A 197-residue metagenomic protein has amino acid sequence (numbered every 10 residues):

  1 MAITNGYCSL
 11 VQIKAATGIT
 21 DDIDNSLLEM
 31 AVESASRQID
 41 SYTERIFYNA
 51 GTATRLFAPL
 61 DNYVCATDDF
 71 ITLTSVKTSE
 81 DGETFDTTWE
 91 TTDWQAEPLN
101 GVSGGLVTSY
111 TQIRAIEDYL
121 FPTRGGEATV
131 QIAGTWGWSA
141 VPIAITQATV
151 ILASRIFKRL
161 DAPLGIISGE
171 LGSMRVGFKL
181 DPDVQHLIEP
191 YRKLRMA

Functional and structural regions predicted by a protein language model:
M1-A197: Divalent metal-cofactor coordination and adjacent catalytic microenvironments
